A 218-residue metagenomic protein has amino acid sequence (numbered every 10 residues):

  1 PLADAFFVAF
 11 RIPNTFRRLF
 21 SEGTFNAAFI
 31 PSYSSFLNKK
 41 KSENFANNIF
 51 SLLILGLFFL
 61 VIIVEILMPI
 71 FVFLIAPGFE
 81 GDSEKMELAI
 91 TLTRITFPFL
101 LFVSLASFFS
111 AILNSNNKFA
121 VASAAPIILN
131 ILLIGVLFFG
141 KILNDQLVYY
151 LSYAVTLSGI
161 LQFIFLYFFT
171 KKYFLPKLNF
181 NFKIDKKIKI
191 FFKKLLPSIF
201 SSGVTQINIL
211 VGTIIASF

Functional and structural regions predicted by a protein language model:
P1-F218: Membrane-embedded alpha-helical bundles of multi-pass transporters/translocases, especially carrier/permease families
